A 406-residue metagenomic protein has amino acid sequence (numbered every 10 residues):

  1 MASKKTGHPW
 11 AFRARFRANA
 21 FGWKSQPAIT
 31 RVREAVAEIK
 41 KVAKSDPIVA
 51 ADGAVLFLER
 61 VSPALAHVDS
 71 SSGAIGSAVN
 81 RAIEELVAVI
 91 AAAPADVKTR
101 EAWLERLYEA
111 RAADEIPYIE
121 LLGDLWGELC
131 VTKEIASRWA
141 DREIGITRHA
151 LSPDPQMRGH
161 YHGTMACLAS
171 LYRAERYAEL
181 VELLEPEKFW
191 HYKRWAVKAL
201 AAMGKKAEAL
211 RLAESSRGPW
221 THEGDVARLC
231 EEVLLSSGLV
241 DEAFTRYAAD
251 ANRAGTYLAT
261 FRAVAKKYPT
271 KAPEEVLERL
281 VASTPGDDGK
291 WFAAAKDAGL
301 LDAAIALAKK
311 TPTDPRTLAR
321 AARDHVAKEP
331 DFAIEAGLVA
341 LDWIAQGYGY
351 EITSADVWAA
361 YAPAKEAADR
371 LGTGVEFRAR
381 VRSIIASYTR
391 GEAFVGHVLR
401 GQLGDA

Functional and structural regions predicted by a protein language model:
M1-A406: Eukaryote-biased, non-catalytic alpha-solenoid scaffold regions
